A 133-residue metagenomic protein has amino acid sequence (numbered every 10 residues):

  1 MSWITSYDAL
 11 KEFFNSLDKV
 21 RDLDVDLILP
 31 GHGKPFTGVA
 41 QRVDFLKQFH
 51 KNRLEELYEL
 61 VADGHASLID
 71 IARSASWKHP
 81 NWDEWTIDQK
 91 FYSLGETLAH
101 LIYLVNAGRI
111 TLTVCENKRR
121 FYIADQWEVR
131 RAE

Functional and structural regions predicted by a protein language model:
M1-L54: Metallo-beta-lactamase
E59-E133: C-terminal regulatory/interaction regions
